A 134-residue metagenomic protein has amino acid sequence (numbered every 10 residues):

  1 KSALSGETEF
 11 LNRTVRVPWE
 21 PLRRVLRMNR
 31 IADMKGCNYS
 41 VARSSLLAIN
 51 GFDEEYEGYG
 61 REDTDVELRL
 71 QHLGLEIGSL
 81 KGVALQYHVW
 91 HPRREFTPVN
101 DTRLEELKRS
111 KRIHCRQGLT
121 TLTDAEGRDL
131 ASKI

Functional and structural regions predicted by a protein language model:
K1-I31: Short, flexible, basic/aromatic active-site loop/helix in glycosyltransferases
V15-R16, K111-I134: Intrinsic low-complexity, glycine/proline- and repeat-rich, mixed-charge intrinsically disordered regions appended
D33-N50, Y56-E76, K81-G82: A short, conserved alpha-helix in the catalytic core of glycosyltransferases
G58, P92-E95, D101-T102: Composition- and surface-driven signal marking solvent-exposed, interaction-prone regions in large proteins
D63-T64, H88, A125: Residue-level signal for alpha-helical context at structural boundaries
R69-L73, W90-R94, S110: Short amphipathic alpha-helical patches
L80-T97: Active-site donor/metal-binding and catalytic loop motifs of nucleotide-sugar-dependent glycosylation enzymes
V83, T97-L122: Catalytic core of nucleotide-sugar-dependent glycosyltransferases
